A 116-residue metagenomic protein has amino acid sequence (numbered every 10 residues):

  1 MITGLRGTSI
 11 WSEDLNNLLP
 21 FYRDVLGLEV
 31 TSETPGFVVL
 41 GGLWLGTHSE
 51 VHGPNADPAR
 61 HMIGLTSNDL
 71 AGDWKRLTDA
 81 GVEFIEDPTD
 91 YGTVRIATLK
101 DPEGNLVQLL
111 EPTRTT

Functional and structural regions predicted by a protein language model:
M1, I10, T78-T116: Vicinal oxygen chelate
M1-L19, H61-L65, T113-T116: N-terminal beta-strand motif that seeds the catalytic metal site of vicinal oxygen chelate
L18-R23, L77, G104: Conserved active-site tyrosine of GNAT-family acetyltransferases
D24-T31, V82-E83: Conserved acetyl-CoA-binding loop of GNAT-fold acetyltransferases
L28-R60, L106-P112: Conserved short beta-strand elements that form part of the metal-binding/catalytic scaffold of enzyme active sites
I63-L77, V82: Mid-chain, well-packed structural core segment of small domains
